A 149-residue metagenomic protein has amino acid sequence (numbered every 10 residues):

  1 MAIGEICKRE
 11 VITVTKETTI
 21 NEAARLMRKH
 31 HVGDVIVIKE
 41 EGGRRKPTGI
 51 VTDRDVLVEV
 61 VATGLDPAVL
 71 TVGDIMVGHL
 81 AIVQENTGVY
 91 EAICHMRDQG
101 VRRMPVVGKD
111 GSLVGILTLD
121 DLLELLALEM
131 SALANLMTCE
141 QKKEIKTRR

Functional and structural regions predicted by a protein language model:
M1-R9, I50-I82, G88-R97, T118-R149: Tandem CBS (Bateman) regulatory domains
I12, A81, G111: Glycine-/small-residue-rich active-site loops that bind phosphorylated ligands and cofactors
V14-V32, V37-E40, V83-G100, V107 (+1 more regions): The conserved cystathionine-beta-synthase
M27-H30, V35-D55, M96, M104-D120: A glycine-centered beta-loop-beta connector
